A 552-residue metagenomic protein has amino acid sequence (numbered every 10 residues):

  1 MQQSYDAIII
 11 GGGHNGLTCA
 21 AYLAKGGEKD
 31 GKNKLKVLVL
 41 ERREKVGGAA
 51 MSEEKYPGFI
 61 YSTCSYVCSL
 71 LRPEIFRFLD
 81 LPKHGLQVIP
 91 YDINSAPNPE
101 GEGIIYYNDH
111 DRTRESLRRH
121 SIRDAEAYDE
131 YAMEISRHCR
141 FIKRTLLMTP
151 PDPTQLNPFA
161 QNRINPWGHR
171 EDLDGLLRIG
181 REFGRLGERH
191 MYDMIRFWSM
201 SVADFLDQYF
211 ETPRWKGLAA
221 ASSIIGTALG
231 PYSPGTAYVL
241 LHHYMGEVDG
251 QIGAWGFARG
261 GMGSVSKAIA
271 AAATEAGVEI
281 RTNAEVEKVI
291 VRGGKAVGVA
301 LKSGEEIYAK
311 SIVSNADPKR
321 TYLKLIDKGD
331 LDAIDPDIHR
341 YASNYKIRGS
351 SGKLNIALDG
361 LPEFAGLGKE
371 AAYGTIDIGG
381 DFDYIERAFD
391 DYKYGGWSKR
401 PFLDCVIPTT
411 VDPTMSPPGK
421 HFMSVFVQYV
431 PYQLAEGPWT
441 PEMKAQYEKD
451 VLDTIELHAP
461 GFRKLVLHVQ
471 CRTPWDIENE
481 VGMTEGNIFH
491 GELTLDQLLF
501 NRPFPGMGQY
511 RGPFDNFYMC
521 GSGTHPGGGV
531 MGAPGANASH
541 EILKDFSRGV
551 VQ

Functional and structural regions predicted by a protein language model:
M1-I8, K25-K34, T494, L498-P505 (+2 more regions): Extreme N-terminal leader/targeting segments of oxidoreductases
M1-K45, A49-A50, L117, R123 (+3 more regions): Structural core of flavin- and non-heme-iron oxidoreductases, emphasizing the beta-strand/alpha-helix scaffold
Q2-I164, L493: N-terminal glycine-rich phosphate/pyrophosphate-binding loop and immediately adjacent elements
S65, S522-L543: A conserved FAD-binding loop/helix module that cradles the flavin
E130-E171, R320, P401-F500: Helix-rich C-terminal "cap"/substrate-channel and partner-interaction subdomain that packs against the flavin-binding
S136-A276, M483-L498: Active-site/ligand-binding neighborhood in enzyme catalytic cores
T212, K216-Y232, G379, W397-V406 (+2 more regions): A glycine-rich dinucleotide-binding beta-alpha-beta segment and adjacent secondary-structure elements that constitute
I252-R259, V278, E285-S416: Mid-domain catalytic core of redox enzymes that form a hydrophobic substrate pocket/lid adjacent to a catalytic redox
